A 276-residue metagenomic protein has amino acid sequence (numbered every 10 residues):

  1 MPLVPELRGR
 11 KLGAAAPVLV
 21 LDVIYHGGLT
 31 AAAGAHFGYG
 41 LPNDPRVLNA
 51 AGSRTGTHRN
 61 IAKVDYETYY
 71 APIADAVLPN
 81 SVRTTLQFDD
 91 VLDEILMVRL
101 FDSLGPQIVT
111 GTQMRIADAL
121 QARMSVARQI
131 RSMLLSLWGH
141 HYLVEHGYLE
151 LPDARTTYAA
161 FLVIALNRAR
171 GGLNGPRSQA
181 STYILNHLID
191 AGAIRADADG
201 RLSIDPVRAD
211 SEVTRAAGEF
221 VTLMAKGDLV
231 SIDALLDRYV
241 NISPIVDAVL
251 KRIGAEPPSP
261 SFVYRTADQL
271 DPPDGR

Functional and structural regions predicted by a protein language model:
M1-Q87: Contiguous, non-catalytic segments that form substrate-binding/exosite surfaces or channel walls
V4, R8, S103, Q107-I108 (+1 more regions): Sec/Tat-exported extracytoplasmic proteins
K11, V221-R276: Extended, compositionally biased alpha-helical segments that mediate assembly or anchoring
E67-L78, D102-R115: Active-site-adjacent bridging/hinge elements
D90-T110, A117, S132, L137: Active-site recognition of the HExxH zinc-binding catalytic motif
T112-A127: Short helix/strand-bridging catalytic loops that position acidic/His residues to coordinate divalent metals and engage
S125-Y142: An active-site-proximal "capping" alpha-helix that borders the catalytic cofactor pocket
L137-R238: Long, well-structured alpha-helical subdomains associated with metal-dependent extracellular/ecto-lumenal hydrolases
